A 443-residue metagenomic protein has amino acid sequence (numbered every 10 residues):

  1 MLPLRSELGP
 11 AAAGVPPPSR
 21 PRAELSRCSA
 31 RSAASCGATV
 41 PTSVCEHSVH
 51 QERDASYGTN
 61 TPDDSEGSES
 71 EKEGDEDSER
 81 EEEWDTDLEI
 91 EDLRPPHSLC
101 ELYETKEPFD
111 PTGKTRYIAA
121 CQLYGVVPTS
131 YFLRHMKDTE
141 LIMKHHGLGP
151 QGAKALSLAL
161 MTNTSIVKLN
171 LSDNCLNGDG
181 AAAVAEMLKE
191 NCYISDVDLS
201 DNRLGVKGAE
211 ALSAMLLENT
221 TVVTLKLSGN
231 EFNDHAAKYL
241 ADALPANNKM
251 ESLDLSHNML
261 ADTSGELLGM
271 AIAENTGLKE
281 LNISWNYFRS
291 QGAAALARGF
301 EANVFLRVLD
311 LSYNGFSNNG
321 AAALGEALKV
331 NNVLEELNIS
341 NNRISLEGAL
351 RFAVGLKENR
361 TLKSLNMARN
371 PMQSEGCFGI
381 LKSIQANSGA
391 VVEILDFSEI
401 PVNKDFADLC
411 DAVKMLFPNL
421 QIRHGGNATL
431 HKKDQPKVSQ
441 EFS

Functional and structural regions predicted by a protein language model:
M1-S443: Leucine-rich tandem repeat or coiled-coil scaffolds
